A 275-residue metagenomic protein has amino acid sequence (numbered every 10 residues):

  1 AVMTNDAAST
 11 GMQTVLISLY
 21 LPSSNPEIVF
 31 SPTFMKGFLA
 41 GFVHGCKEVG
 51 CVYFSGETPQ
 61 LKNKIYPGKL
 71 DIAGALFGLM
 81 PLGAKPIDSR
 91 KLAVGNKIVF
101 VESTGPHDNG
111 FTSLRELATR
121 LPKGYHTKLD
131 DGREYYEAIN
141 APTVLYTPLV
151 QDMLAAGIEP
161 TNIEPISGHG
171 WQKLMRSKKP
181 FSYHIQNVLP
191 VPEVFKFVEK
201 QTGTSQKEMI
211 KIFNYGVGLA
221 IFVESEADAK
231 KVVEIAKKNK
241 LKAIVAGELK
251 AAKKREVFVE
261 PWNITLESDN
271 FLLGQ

Functional and structural regions predicted by a protein language model:
A1, A8, Q13-T112, E248 (+1 more regions): Glycine-rich anion-binding loops of enzyme active sites
V2-M3, G56, L117, M153 (+1 more regions): Generic structural signal for bulky hydrophobic/aromatic residues embedded in well-ordered secondary structure
N5-Q13, R176-S177, E224-S225: Alpha-helix C-terminal capping segments
M12, L121-P122, I158, K179: Residue-level recognition of short, well-ordered coil/turn positions that link secondary-structure elements
S31-V49, I65-I72, G132-Y136, V144-T147 (+1 more regions): Glycine-/charge-enriched secondary-structure boundary and capping motifs
G78-P81, N96-I98, E102-D108, R115-A118 (+6 more regions): Glycine-rich beta-alpha junction loops
P106-D152: Glycine-rich, acidic
